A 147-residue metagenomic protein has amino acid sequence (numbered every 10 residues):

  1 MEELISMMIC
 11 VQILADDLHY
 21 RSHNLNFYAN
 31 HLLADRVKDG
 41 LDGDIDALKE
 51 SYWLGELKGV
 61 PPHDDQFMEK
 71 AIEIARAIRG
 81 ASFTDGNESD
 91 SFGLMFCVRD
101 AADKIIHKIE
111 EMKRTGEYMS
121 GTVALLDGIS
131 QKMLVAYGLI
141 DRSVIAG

Functional and structural regions predicted by a protein language model:
M1, Q12-H19, I45, K49-Y52 (+2 more regions): A structural signal for well-ordered alpha-helices, especially hydrophobic packing surfaces of coiled-coils
M1-E2, D35-E50, I74-S91: Short charge-dense sequence patches
I5-M8: Leu/Val/Ala/Ile-rich N-terminal alpha-helices, chiefly Sec-type signal peptides and the beginnings
V11-R36, L57-K58, E111-S120: Helix-loop segments that flank and shape redox-cofactor active sites
H23, Q66-F67: Short interaction-hotspot residues at assembly and binding interfaces
A29-Q66: Conserved alpha-helical segments that form or flank metal/cofactor-binding pockets of metalloenzymes
E69-Y137: Acidic/histidine-rich alpha-helical segments that form the ligand environment of transition-metal centers
